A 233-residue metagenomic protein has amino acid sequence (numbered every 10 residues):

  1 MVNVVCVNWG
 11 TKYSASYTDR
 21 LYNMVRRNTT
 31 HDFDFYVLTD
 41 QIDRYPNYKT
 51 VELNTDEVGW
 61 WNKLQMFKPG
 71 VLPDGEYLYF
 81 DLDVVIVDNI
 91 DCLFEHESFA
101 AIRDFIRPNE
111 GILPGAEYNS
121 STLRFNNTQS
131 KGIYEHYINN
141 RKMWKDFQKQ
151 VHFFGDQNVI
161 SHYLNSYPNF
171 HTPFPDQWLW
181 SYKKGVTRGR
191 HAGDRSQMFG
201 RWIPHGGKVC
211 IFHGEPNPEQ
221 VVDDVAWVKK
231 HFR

Functional and structural regions predicted by a protein language model:
M1-G59, L72-P73, H205, G214-P218 (+1 more regions): N-terminal anchoring/stem segment of glycosyltransferases
S14-Y17, G59-F67, P108-Y118, V221: Short, charged, surface-exposed secondary-structure boundary motifs
H31, K63, F80, Y118-S121 (+2 more regions): Residues that flank catalytic or metal-binding motifs in active/ligand-binding sites
D43, N47-E52, W61-N109: GT-A fold catalytic core of metal-dependent nucleotide-sugar glycosyltransferases, centered on the diacidic
K68, R124-N126, I211: Short, well-ordered beta-strand micro-motif
V71, A116-E117, R201-H205: Extracellular/periplasmic catalytic domains that process cell-envelope and extracellular macromolecules
C92-S161: Conserved catalytic core of nucleotide-sugar-dependent glycosyltransferases
K131-R233: Catalytic core and acceptor-binding pocket of nucleotide-sugar-dependent glycosyltransferases
